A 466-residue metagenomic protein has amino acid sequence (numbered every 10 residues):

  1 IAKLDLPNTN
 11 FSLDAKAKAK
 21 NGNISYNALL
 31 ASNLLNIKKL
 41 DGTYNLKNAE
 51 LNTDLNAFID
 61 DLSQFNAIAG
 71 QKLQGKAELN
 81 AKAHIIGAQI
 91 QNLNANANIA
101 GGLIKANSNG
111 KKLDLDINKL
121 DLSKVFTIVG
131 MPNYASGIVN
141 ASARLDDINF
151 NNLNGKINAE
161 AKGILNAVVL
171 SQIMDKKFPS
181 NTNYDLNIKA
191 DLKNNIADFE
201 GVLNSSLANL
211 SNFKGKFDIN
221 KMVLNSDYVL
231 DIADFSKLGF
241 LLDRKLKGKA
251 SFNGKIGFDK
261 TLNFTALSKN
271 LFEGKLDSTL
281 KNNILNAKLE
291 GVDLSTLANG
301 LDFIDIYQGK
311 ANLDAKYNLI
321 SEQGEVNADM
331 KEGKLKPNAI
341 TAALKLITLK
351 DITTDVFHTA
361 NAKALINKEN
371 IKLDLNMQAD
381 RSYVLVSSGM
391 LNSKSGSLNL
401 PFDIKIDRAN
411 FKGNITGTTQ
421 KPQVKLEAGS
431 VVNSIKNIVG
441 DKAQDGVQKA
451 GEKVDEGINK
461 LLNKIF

Functional and structural regions predicted by a protein language model:
D5, Q71-L73, M131-A135, K177-S180 (+2 more regions): Replace "Gram-negative outer membrane beta-barrel proteins" with "bacterial and organellar outer membrane beta-barrel
N8, K18-N23, K47, F58-Q64 (+11 more regions): Flexible, solvent-exposed coil segments and beta strand-coil junctions, predominantly the extracellular/periplasmic
S12-D14, K18-K20, S25-A31, T43-L46 (+12 more regions): Extended terminal
A19-N21, S32-L34, L46-N48, I59-D61 (+14 more regions): Transmembrane beta-strands of outer-membrane beta-barrel pores
T53-L55, L113-L115, D218, S226-Y228 (+2 more regions): Feature captures outer-membrane beta-barrel proteins of Gram-negative bacteria and organelles
N66-A69, F126-M131, I173-D175, G239-L242 (+2 more regions): Extracellular loop and loop/strand-boundary signature of outer-membrane beta-barrel proteins
S171, K336-A343: Outer-membrane beta-barrel and related beta-rich outer-membrane complex signature in Gram-negative bacteria
K288-N318: Contiguous hydrophobic, core-forming segments of folded domains
